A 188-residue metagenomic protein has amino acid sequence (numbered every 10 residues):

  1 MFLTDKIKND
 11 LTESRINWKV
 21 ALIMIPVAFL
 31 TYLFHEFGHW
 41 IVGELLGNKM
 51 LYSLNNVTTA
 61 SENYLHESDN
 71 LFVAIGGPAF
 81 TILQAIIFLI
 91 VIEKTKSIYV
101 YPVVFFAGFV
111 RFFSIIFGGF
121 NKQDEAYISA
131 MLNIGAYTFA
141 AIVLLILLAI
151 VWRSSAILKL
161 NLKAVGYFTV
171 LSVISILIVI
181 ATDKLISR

Functional and structural regions predicted by a protein language model:
M1-I16: Short, Lys/Arg-rich, polar N-terminal cytosolic tail immediately upstream of the first transmembrane signal-anchor
E13-F29, I98, Y167-V170: Alpha-helical transmembrane segments and their helix-start/interface "positive-inside/aromatic belt" motifs in integral
A21-L71: Small-residue-rich helix-interface/hinge motifs
S53, S61-L158, A164-D183: Metalloprotease/metallohydrolase-associated module, dominated by Zn2+-dependent proteases
I186-R188: Short acidic DE-rich linear segments
